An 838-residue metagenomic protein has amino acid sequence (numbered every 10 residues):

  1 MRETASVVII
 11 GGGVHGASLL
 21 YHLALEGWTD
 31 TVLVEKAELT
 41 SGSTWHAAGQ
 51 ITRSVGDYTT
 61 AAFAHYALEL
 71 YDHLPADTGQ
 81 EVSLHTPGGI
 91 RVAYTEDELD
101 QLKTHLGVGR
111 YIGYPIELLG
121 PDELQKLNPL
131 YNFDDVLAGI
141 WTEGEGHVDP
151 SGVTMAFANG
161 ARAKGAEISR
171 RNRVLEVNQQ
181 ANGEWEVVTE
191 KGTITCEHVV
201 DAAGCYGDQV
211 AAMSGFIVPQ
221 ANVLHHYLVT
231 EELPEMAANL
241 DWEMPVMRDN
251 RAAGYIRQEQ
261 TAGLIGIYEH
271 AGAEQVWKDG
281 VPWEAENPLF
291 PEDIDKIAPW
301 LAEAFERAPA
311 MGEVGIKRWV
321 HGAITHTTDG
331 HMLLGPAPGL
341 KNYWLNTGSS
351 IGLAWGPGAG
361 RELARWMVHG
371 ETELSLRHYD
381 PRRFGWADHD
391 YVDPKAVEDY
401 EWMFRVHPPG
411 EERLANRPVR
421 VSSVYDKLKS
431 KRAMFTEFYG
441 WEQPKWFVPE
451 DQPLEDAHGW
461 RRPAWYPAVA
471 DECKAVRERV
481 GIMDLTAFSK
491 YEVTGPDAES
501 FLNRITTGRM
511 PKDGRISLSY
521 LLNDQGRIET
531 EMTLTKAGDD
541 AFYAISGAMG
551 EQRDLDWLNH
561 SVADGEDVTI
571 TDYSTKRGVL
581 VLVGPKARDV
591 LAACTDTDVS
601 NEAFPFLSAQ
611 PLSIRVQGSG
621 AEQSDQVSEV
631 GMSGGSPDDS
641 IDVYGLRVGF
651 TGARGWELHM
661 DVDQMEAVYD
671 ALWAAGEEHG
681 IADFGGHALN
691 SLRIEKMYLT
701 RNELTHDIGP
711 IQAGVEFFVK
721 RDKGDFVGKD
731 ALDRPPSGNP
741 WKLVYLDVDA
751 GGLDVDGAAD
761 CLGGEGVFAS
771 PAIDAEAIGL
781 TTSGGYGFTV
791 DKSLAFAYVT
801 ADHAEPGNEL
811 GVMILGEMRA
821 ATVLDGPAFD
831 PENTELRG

Functional and structural regions predicted by a protein language model:
R2-H15, V32: Beta1/beta-strand and adjacent pyrophosphate-binding region of the FAD-binding site in flavoprotein oxidoreductases
S18, V177-P291, P299-R307, W386-E412 (+3 more regions): Flavin-dependent oxidoreductases
A24-T44: Glycine-rich FAD pyrophosphate-binding loop
A48-R53, G89-R91, G215-W242, P299 (+4 more regions): Central beta-strand plus flanking loop segment that forms part of the substrate or channel wall within the catalytic
G49-L127, R251-I256, Q260-G266, V397-E411 (+1 more regions): Dinucleotide-binding Rossmann-like beta1-alpha1 core, especially the glycine-rich loop that anchors the ADP
L70-H73, D77, H85, Y94-K164 (+4 more regions): Flavin (FAD/FMN) cofactor-binding and adjacent substrate-gating region of FAD-dependent oxidoreductase domains
P150, R251, E284-R420: C-terminal catalytic lobe of FAD-dependent flavoproteins
L374-S375, Y379-A621, D625-E629, D638-G838: Glycine/proline-enriched, intrinsically flexible loops and inter-domain linkers
